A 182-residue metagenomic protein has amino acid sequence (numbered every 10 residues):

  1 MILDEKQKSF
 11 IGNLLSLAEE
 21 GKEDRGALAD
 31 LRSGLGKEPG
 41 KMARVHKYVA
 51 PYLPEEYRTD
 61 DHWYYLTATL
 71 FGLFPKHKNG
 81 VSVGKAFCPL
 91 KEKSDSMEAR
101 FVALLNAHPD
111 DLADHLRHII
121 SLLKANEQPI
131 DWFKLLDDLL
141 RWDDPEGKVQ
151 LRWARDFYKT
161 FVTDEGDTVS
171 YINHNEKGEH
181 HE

Functional and structural regions predicted by a protein language model:
F10-T69, L73-E182: Basic, alpha-helical nucleic-acid-binding regions used in initiation and control of genome expression
